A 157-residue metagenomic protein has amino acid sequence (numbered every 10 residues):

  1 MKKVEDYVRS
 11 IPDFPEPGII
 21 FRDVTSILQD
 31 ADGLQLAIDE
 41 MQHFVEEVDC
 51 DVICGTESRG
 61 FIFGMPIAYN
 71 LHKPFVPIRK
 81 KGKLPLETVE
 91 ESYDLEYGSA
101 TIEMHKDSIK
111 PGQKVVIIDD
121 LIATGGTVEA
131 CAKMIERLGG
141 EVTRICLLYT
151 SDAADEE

Functional and structural regions predicted by a protein language model:
M1-C50: Active-site-facing substrate-recognition patch
C50-E57: Short glycine-rich phosphate-binding loop at a beta-alpha junction
D51, Q113, T143: Conserved acidic residues
I62-L71: Short Gly/Thr/Asp-enriched flexible loops that form oxyanion-binding sites at enzyme active sites
P74-V116: Short, glycine/charge-rich flexible loops or terminal/linker lids adjacent to PRPP-binding catalytic cores
D120, G125: Conserved G/P- and acidic residue-centered "switch" motifs that form tight phosphate/ATP-binding loops in soluble
A132-T143, L148: Internal alpha/beta core interface subdomains
I145, Y149-E157: Single conserved hydrophobic/aromatic residue that forms the stacking wall/gate of nucleotide- or nucleobase-binding
